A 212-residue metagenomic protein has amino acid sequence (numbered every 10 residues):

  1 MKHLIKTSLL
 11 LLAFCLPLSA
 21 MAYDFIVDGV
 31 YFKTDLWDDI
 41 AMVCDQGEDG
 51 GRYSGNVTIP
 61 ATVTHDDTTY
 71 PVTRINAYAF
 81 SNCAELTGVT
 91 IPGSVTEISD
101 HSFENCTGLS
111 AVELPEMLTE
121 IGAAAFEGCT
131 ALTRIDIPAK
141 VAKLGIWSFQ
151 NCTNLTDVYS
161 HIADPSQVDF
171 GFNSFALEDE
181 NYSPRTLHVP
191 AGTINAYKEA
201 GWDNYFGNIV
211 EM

Functional and structural regions predicted by a protein language model:
M1-L9: Bacterial N-terminal signal peptides that target proteins for export
S8-P17: Bacterial N-terminal signal peptides
A20-D24: Boundary at the C-terminal end of the N-terminal hydrophobic targeting segment
V27-G29, W37, R52-R74, A84-E97 (+5 more regions): Structural signature of tandem-repeat unit edges
K33-T34, D38-D49: Generic recognition of long tandem-repeat/solenoid scaffolds
N76-A79, S99-E104, G122-E127, G145-Q150 (+1 more regions): Consensus positions within tandem repeat domains that build extended binding/scaffold surfaces
G171-E180, A200: A structural signal for leucine-rich repeat
